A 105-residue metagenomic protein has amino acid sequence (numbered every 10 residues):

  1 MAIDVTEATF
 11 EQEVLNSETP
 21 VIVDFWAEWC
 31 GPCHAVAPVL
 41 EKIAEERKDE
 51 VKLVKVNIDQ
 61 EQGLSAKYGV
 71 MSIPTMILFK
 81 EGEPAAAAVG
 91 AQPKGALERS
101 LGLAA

Functional and structural regions predicted by a protein language model:
M1, T6, W26, K52-V54: Conserved Rossmann-like nucleotide-binding pocket used by diverse enzymes that bind dinucleotide cofactors
I3-V21, Q62: A short beta-strand-turn-helix
F10, V23, L40, N57 (+1 more regions): Residue-level signature of catalytic and energy-coupling elements of molecular machines, predominantly ATP/GTP-dependent
E18-P20, A35-V56: Conserved helix-turn-beta segment immediately C-terminal to the redox Cys motif in thioredoxin-like folds
E18-T19, F25-W29, S72: Short pre-active-site segment immediately N-terminal to redox-active cysteine/selenocysteine motifs in thiol-based
F25-V39: Conserved redox-active cysteine motifs that mediate thiol-disulfide chemistry, especially di-cysteine Cys-X(1-2)-Cys
I58-L64: Structural microenvironment flanking redox-active thiols in thiol-disulfide oxidoreductases
I77-A105: Non-catalytic, surface beta->alpha helical segment in thiol-disulfide oxidoreductase systems
